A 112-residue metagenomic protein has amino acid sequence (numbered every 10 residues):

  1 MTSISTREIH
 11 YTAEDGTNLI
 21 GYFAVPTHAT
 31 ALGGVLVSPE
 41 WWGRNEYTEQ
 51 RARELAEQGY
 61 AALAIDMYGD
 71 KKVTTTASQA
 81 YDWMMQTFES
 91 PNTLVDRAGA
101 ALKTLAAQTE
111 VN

Functional and structural regions predicted by a protein language model:
T2-I4: Short solvent-exposed loop/turn micro-motifs enriched in small/polar/acidic residues
E8-E110: Serine-hydrolase catalytic machinery in alpha/beta-hydrolase-like enzymes
